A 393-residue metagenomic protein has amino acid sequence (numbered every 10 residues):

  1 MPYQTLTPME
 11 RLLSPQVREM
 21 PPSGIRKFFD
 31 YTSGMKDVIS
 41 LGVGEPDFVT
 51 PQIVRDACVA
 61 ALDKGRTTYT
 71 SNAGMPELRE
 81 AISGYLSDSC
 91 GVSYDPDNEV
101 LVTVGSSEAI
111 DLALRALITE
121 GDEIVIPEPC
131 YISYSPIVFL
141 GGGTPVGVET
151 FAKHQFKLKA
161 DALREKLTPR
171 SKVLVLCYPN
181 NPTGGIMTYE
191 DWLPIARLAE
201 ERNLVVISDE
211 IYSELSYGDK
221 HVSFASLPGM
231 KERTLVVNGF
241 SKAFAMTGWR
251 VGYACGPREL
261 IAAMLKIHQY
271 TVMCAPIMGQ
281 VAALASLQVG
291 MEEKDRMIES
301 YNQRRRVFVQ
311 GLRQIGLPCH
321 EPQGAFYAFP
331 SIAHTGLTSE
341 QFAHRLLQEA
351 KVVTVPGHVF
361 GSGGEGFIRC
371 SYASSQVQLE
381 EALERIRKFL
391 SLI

Functional and structural regions predicted by a protein language model:
P2-P21, F28-M35, I39, V43-A61 (+1 more regions): PLP-dependent class I/II
F28, L62-Y85, S89-C90: N-terminal Rossmann-like NAD(P)+-binding subdomain of aldehyde/semialdehyde dehydrogenases
